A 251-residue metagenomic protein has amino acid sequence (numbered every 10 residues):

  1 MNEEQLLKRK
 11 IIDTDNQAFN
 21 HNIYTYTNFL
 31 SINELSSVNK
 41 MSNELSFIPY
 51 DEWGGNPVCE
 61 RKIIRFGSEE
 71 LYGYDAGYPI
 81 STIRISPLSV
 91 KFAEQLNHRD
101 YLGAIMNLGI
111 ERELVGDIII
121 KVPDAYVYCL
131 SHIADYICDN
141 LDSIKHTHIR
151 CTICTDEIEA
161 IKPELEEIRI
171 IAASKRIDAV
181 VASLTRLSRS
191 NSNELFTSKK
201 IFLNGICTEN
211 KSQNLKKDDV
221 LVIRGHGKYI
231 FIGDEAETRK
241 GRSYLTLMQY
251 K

Functional and structural regions predicted by a protein language model:
M1-L184, C207, K228-K251: Ferredoxin-like alpha/beta domains used as RNA- or RNAP-binding modules
I171-K217: A basic, amphipathic helix-loop patch mediating RNA/tRNA/ribosome contacts
D219-V220, Y229: Short histidine
